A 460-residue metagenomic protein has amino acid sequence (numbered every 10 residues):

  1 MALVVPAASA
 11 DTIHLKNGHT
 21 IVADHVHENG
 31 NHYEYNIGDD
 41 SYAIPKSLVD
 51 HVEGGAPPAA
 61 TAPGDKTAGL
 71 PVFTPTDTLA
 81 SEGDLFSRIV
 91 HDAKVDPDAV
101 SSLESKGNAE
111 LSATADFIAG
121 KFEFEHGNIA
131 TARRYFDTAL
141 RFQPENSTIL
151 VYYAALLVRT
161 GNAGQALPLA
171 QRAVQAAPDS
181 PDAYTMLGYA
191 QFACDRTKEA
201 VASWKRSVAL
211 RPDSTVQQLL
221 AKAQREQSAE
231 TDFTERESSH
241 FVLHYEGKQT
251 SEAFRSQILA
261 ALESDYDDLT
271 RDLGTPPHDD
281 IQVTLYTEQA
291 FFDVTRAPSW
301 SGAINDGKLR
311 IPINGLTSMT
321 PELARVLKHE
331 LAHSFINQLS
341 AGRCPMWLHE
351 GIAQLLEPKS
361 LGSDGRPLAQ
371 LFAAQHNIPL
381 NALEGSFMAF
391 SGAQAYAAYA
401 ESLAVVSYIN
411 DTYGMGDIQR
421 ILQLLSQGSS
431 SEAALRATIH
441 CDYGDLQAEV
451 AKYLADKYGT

Functional and structural regions predicted by a protein language model:
P6-R141, F192, V201: Compositionally biased alpha-helical segments
E110, P144, P178, R211-P212: Short coil turns that delineate tetratricopeptide repeat
A115, I149, A183, V216-Q217: TPR alpha-solenoid repeat register
E125, R159-T160, A193-C194, E226 (+1 more regions): Register position in tetratricopeptide repeats
D232-P345, L356-G365, A374-L380, E384-M388 (+2 more regions): Juxtacatalytic substrate-recognition/specificity segment
N381-T460: Pan-zinc metallopeptidase signature
